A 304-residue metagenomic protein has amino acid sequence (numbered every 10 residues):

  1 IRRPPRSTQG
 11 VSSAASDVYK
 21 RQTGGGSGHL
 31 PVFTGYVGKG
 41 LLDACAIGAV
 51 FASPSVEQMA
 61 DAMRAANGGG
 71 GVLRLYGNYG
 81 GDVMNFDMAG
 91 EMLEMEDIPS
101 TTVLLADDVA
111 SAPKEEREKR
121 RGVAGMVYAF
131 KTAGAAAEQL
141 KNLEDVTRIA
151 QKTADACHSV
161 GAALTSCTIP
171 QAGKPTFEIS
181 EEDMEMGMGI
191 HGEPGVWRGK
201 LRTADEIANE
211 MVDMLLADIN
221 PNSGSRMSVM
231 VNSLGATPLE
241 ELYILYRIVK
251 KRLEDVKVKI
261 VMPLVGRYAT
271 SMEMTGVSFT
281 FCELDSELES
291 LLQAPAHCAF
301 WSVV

Functional and structural regions predicted by a protein language model:
I1-A15, Y19: Single conserved hydrophobic/aromatic residue that forms the stacking wall/gate of nucleotide- or nucleobase-binding
K20-G26, L42-C45, A49, G71-G80 (+4 more regions): Short glycine-rich or small-residue beta-strand-to-loop segments that form or flank ligand, phosphate, metal/Fe-S
H29, G38-G69, L216: Glycine-rich oxoanion-binding loops at beta->alpha junctions
C45-V50, E94-K119, V256-I260: Short, acidic/small-residue loops that bind anionic groups at enzyme active sites
V83-E96, E116, E241-R247: Short Gly/Thr/Asp-enriched flexible loops that form oxyanion-binding sites at enzyme active sites
S111-R120, Y128-H191: Internal, active-site/partner-interface "lid" segment
K174-I244: Glycine-rich phosphate/diphosphate-binding loops and the adjacent beta-loop-alpha structural elements that coordinate
M214-V304: C-terminal non-catalytic interaction/assembly regions of soluble proteins
